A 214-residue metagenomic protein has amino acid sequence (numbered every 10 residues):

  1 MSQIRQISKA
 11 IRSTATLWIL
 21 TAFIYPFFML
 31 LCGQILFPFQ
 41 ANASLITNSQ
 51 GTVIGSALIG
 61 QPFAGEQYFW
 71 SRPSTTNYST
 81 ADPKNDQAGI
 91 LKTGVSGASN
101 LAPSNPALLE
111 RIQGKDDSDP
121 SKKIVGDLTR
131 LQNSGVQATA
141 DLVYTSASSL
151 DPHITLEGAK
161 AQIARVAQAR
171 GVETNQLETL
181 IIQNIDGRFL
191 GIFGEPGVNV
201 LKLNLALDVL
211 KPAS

Functional and structural regions predicted by a protein language model:
M1-A10, T16: Feature detects long, helix-prone N-terminal segments enriched in hydrophobes
R5, K9, T21-A22, M29 (+3 more regions): Flexible, solvent-exposed loop/hinge segments and secondary-structure transition points
T16-I24: Hydrophobic alpha-helical transmembrane segments of multipass membrane transporters and ion channels, focusing on
A159-S214: Extracytoplasmic/periplasmic C-terminal soluble domains
